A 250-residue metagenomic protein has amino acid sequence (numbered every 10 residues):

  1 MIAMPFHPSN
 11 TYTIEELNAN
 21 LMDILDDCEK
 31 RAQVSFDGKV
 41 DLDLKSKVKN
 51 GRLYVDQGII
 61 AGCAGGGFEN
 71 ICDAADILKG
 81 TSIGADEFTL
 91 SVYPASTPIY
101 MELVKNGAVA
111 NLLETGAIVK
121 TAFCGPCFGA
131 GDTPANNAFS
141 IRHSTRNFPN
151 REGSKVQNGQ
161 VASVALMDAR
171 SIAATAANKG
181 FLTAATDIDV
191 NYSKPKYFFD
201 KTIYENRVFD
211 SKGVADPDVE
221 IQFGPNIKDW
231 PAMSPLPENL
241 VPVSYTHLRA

Functional and structural regions predicted by a protein language model:
M1-R249: Fe-S-dependent hydro-lyases/dehydratases of central metabolism
